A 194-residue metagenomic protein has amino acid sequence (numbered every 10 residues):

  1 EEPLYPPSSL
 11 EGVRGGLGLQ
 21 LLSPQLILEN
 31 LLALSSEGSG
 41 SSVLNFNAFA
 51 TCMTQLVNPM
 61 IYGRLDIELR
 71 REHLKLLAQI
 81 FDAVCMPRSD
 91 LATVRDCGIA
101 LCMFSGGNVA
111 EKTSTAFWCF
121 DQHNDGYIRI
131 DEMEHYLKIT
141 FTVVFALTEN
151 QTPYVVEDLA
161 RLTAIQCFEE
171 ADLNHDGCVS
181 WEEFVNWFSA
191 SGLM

Functional and structural regions predicted by a protein language model:
E1-L32: Long, low-complexity, serine/proline/glycine-rich intrinsically disordered regulatory regions that flank/link signaling
L21-T54, G63-C102, K112-I130, Y154-W181: Primarily EF-hand calcium-binding motifs
E29, W181-M194: C-terminal interaction modules of eukaryotic adaptor/scaffold proteins
A33, Q55-N58, M103, I139-T142 (+1 more regions): Positions within ordered alpha-helical repeat solenoids
N58-G63, L193-M194: Flexible helix-coil junctions and inter-repeat linker/turn elements that act as hinges within alpha-solenoid scaffolds
G107-E111: Short pre-active-site segment immediately N-terminal to the catalytic Zn-binding motif
Q122-I139, F145: A contiguous pocket-lining binding segment that forms or flanks enzyme active sites
T140-Y154: Short helix-loop boundary/capping segments
